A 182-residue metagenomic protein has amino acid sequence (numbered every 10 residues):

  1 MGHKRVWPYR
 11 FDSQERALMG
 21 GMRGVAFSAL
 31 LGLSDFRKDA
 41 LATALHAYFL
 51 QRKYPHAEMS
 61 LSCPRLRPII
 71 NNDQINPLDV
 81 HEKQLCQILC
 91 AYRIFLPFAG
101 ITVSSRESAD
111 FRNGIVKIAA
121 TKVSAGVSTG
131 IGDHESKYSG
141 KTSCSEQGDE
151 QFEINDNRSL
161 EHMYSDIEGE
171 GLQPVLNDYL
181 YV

Functional and structural regions predicted by a protein language model:
M1-G24, L30-R52, D73-E82: Conserved non-cysteine loop/helix-boundary elements of the Radical SAM core domain that shape
A29-L30, R65: Residue-level preference for alpha-helix termini and adjacent loops
Q51-V182: Auxiliary Fe-S-binding modules of radical SAM enzymes
